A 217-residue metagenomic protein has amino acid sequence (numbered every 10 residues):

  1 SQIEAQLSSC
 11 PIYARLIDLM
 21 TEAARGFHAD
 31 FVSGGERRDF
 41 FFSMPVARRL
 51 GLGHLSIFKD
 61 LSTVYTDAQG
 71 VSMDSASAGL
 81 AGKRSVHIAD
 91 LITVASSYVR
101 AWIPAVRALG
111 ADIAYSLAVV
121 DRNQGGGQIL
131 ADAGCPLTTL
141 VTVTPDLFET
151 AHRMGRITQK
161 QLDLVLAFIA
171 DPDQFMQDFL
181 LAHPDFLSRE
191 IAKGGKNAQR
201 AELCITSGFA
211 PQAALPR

Functional and structural regions predicted by a protein language model:
S1-A89, T93-R217: PRPP-associated nucleotide enzymes
